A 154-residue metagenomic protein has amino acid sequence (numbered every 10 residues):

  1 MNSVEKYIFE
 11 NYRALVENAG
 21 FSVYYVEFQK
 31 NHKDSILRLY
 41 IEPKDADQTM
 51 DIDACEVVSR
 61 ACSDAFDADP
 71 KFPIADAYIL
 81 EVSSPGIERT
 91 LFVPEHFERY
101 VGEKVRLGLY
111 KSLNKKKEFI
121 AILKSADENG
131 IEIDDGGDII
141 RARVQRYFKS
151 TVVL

Functional and structural regions predicted by a protein language model:
M1-L154: Short Lys/Arg-rich amphipathic alpha-helical segments
